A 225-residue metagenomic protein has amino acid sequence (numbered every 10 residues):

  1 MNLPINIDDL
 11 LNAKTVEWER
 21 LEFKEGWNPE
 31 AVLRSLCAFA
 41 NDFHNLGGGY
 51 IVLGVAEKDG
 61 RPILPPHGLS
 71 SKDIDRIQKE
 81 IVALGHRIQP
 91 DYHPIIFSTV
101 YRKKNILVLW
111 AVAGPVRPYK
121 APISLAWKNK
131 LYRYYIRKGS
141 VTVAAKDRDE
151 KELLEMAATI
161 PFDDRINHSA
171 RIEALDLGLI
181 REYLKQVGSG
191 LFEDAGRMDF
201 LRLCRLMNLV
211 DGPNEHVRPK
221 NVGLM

Functional and structural regions predicted by a protein language model:
M1-L107, P115-R117, I160, H168 (+4 more regions): Polybasic/polar functional segments that serve as interface/processing modules
G47, K103, K130, R218-P219: A short, structural micro-pattern
Y92-I95, T99-A170: Interdomain "switch/hinge" adjacent to the Bergerat
R137-L224: Active-site helix-to-loop segments that bind/position phosphate- or nucleotide-bearing substrates and donors across
